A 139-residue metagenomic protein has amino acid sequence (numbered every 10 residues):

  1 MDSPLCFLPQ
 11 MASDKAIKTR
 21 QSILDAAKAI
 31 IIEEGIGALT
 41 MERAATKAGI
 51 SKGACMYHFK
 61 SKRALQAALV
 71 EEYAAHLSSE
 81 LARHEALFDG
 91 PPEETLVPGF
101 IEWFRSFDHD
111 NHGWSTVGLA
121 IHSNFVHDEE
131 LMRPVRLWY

Functional and structural regions predicted by a protein language model:
M1-K18: N-terminal intrinsically disordered/low-complexity leader segments
S13, R63, D128-M132: Active-site oxyanion-binding pockets that recognize sulfate/phosphate
S22, I30-A64, A68: Helix-turn-helix
A68, A75, L81-S115: Hydrophobic alpha-helical connector segments
S78, P98, H109-L119, F125-Y139: Amphipathic alpha-helical packing segments from all-alpha helical-bundle domains
F104, S123-N124: Hydrophobic alpha-helical transmembrane segments
